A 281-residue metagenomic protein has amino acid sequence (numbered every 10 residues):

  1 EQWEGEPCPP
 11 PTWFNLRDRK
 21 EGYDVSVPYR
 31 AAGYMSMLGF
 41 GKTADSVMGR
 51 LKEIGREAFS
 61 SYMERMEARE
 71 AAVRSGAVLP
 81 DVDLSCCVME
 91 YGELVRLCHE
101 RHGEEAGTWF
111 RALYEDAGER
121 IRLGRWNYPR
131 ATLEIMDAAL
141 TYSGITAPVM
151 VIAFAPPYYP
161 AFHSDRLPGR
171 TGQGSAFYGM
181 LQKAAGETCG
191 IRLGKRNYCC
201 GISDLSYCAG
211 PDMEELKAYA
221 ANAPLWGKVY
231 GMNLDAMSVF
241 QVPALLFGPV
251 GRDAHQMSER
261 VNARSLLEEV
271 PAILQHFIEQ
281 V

Functional and structural regions predicted by a protein language model:
E1-P129: Midchain, well-structured core segments that form catalytic/ion-binding scaffolds
Y114-I278: Substrate-recognition/cap regions that form aromatic- and gly/pro-loop-enriched pockets for small-molecule ligands
